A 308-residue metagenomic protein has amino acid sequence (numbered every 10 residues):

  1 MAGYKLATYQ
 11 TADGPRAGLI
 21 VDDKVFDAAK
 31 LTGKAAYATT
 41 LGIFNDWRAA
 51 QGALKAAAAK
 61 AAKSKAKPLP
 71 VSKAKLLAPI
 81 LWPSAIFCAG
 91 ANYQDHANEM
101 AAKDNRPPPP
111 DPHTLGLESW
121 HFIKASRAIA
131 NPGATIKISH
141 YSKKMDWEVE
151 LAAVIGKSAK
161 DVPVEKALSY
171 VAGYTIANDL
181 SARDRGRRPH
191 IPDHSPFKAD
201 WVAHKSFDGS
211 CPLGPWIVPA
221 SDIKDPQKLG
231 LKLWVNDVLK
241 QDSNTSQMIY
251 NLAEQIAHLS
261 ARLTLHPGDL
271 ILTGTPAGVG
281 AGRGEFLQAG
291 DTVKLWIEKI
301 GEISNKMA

Functional and structural regions predicted by a protein language model:
M1-S119, K232, T292-W296: N-terminal non-catalytic cap/leader segment that marks the start of a structured domain
A7, L76-A78, P109-P112, I136-M145 (+4 more regions): A generic local secondary-structure boundary/capping motif
A12-D13, G52-K55, A59, L69-V71 (+3 more regions): Catalytic-pocket segment enriched in acidic/His residues
G14-P15, W82-S84, G116-S119, A125 (+6 more regions): Short coil/turn connectors at secondary-structure junctions
K103, W120-S139, A159-K160, G209-V218 (+1 more regions): Short catalytic-site patches enriched in acidic/histidine residues that coordinate or position cofactors/metals
P107, T114-L117, I123-K124, K166-S195 (+3 more regions): Flexible glycine-rich active-site/ligand-binding loops centered on an Asp-His dyad
K124-R183: Non-heme Fe(II) oxygenase catalytic core, chiefly the N-lobe of the double-stranded beta-helix
